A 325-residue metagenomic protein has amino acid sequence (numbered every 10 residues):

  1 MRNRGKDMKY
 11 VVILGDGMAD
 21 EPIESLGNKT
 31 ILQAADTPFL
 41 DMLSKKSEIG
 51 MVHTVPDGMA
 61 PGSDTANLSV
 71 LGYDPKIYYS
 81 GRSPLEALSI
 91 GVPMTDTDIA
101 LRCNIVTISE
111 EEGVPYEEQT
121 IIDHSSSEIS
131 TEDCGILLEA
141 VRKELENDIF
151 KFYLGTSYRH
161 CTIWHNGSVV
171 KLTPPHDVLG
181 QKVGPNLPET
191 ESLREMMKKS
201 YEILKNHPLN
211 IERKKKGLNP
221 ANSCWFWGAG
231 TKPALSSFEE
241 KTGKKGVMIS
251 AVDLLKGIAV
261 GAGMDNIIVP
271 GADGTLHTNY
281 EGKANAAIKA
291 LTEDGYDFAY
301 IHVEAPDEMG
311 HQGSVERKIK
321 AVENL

Functional and structural regions predicted by a protein language model:
D7-V12: Extreme N-terminal starter segment of soluble prokaryotic enzymes
A19-L138: Active-site nucleophile/metal-coordination loop of metallo-enzymes that catalyze phosphate/sulfate and related
A35-P38, L43, G217, D307-L325: A long, amphipathic alpha-helix that forms part of the scaffold/cap immediately adjacent to metal-dependent active
R82-H207: A contiguous, mid-domain pocket- or channel-lining segment that forms the substrate-recognition surface
D148-G155, P208-N219, Y296-A299: Flexible, glycine/charged-enriched surface loops at secondary-structure junctions
L179-K245: Loop-centered beta-sheet repeat module
T231-I319: Anion-binding catalytic surfaces of enzymes that hydrolyze or transfer phosphate/sulfate esters
